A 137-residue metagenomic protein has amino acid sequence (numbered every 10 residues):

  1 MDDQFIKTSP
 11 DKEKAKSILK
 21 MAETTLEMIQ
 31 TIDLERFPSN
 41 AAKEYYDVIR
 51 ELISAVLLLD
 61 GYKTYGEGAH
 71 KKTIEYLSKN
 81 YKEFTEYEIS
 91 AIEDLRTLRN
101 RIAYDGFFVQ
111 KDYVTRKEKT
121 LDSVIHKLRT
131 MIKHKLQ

Functional and structural regions predicted by a protein language model:
M1-Q137: Terminal alpha-helical segments
